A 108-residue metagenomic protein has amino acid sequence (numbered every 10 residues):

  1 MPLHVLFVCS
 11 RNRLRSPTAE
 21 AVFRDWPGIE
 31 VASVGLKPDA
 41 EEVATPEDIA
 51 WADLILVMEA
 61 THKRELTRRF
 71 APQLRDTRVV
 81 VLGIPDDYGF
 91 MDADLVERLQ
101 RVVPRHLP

Functional and structural regions predicted by a protein language model:
M1-P108: Short polar/charged helix/loop
